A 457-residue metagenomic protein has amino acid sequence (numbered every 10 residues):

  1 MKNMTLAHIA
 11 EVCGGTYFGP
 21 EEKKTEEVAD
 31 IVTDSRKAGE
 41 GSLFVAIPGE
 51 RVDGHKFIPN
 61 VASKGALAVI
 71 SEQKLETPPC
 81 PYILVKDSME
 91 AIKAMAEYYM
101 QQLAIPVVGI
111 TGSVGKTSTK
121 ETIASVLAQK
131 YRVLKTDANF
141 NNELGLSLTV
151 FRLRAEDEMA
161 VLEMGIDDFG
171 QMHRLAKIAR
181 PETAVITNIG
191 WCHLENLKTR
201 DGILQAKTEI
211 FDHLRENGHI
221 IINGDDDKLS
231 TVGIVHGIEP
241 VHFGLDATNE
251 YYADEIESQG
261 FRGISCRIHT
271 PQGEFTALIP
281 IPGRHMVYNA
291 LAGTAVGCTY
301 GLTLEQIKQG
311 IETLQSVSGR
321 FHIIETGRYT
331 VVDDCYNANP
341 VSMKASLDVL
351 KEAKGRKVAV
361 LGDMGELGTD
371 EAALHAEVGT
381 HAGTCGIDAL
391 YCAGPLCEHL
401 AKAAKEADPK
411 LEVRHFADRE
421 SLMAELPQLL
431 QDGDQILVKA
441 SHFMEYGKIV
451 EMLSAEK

Functional and structural regions predicted by a protein language model:
M1-A94, T380-H381, C385-P395: N-terminal leader/targeting and accessory segments in enzymes
I9, S42, V61, M95 (+14 more regions): Residue-level signal for inorganic ion chemistry
A10-E11, A91-H219, K228-H236, Q428 (+1 more regions): Phosphate-binding loop of NTP-binding sites
V12-T16, A62, S71, L75-P79 (+5 more regions): Acidic, Mg2+-coordinating active-site environments of NTP-dependent enzymes
R51, V317, C335, N339-D408: Active-site beta-alpha connecting loops in nucleotide-dependent enzymes
I83-D87, E412-L422: Short acidic-hydrophobic, aromatic-tinged amphipathic segments that line or gate anion-handling sites
I110, S318-R320, F443-I449: ATP-dependent carboxylate/acyl-activation modules
G433-S454: Peripheral docking tails and interdomain loops at the edges of cofactor- or intermediate-handling domains
